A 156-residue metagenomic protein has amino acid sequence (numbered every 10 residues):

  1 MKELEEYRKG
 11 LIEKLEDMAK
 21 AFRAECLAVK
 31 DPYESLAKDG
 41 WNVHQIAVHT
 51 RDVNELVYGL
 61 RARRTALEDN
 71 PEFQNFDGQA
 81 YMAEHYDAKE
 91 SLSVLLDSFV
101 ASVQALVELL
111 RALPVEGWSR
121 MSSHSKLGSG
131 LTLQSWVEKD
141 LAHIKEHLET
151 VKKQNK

Functional and structural regions predicted by a protein language model:
M1-G10, L56-F99, N155-K156: Short, helix-capping/interhelical loops that line the mouth of catalytic, cofactor-, or ligand-binding pockets
E5-E16, G40, H44, K89-L96 (+1 more regions): Amphipathic, non-membrane alpha-helical segments in soluble helical-bundle scaffolds
E6-Y7, D17-K20, S35-A37, E68-D69 (+2 more regions): N-terminal start-of-chain detector that recognizes signal peptides and the immediate post-cleavage beginning
K9, E13, K20, L56 (+3 more regions): Generic detection of well-ordered alpha-helical segments
G10-G40: Long, hydrophobic N-terminal alpha-helical segment
K14, E25, T65, S98 (+3 more regions): Residues that form generic nucleotide/phosphate-binding pockets
M18, R23-L27, Y81-S119: Acidic/histidine-rich alpha-helical segments that form the ligand environment of transition-metal centers
P32-G78, S122-K156: Short, contiguous alpha-helical
